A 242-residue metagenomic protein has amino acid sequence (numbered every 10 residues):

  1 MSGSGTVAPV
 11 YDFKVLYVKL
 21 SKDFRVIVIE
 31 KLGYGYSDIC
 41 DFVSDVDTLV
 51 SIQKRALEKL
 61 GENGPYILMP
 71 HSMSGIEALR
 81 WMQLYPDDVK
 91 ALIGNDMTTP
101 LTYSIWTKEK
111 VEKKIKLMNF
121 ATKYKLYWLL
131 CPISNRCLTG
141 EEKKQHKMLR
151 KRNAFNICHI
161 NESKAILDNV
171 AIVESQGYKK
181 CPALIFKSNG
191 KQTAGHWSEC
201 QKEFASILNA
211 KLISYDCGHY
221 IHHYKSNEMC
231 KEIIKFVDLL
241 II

Functional and structural regions predicted by a protein language model:
M1-Y36: Conserved HGGG/HGGXW glycine-rich cap/lid loop of the alpha/beta-hydrolase fold
V28-M69, Y85: Active-site loop/oxyanion-hole signature of alpha/beta-hydrolase fold enzymes
Y66-I67, A91-I93: Residue in the alpha/beta-hydrolase core beta-strand immediately N-terminal to the catalytic nucleophile
P70-S74, A78: Gly/Ala-rich beta-loop-alpha elbow adjacent to hydrolase catalytic centers
A78-M82, G94: Short helix immediately C-terminal to the catalytic nucleophile in hydrolase catalytic domains
I93-T122: Flexible "cap/lid" loop of the alpha/beta hydrolase fold
T139-L208, I213-D216: Conserved serine/cysteine hydrolase catalytic core
C217-E228: Catalytic histidine-centered segment of alpha/beta-hydrolase-like enzymes
